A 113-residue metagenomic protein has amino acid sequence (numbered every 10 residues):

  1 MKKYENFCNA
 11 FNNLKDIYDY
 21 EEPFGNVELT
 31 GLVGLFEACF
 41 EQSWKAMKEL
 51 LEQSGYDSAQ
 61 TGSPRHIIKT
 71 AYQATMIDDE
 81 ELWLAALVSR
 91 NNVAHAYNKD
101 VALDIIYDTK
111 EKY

Functional and structural regions predicted by a protein language model:
M1-Y113: Solvent-exposed interaction patches of small proteins and small membrane subunits
